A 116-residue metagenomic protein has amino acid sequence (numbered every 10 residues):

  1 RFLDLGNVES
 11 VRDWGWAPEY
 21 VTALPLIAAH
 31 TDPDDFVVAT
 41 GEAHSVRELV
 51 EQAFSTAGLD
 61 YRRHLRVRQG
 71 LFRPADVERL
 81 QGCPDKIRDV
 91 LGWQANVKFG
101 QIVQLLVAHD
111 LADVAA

Functional and structural regions predicted by a protein language model:
R1-A116: C-terminal substrate-binding subdomain of Rossmann-fold SDR/epimerase-dehydratase oxidoreductases
